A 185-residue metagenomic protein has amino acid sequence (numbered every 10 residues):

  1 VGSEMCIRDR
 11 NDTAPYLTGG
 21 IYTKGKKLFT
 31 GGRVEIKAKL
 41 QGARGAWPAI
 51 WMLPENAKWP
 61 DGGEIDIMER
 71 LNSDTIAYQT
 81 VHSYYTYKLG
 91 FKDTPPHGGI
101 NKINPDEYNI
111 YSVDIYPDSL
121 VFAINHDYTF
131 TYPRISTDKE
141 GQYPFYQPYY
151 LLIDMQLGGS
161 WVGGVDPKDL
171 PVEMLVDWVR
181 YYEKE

Functional and structural regions predicted by a protein language model:
S3-E4, R8-E185: GH16 jelly-roll
